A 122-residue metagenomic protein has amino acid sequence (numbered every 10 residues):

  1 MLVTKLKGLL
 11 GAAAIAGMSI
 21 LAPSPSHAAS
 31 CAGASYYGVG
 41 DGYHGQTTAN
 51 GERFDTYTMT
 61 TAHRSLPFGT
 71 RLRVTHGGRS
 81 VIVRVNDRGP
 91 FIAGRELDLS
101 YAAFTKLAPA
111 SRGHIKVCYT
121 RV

Functional and structural regions predicted by a protein language model:
L2-V122: Secreted/periplasmic proteins
